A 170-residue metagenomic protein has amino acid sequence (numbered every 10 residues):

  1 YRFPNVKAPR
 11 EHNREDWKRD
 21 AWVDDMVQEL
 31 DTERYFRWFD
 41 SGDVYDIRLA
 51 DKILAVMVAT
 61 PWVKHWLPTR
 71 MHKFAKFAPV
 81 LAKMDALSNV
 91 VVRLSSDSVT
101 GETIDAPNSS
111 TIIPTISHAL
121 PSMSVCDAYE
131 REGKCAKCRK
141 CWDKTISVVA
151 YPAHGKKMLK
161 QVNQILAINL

Functional and structural regions predicted by a protein language model:
Y1-L170: Class I S-adenosyl-L-methionine
